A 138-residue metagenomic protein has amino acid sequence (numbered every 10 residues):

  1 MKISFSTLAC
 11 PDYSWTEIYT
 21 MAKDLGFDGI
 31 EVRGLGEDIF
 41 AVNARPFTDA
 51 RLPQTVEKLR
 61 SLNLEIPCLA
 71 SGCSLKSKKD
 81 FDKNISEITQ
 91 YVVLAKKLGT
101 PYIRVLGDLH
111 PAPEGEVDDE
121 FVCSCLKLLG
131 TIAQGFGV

Functional and structural regions predicted by a protein language model:
M1-W15: Boundary/entry segment of secreted carbohydrate-active catalytic domains
I3-T7, I30-V32, I66-S71, I103-V105: Hydrophobic faces of well-ordered beta-strands that scaffold small-molecule active sites in alpha/beta enzyme cores
L8, A44-R45, F81, D119: A generic secondary-structure micro-motif detector that highlights 1-2 residue hydrophobic/ambivalent hotspots embedded
A9-P11, G34-G36, G72-L75, G107-P111: Active-site-proximal loop/turn and secondary-structure-junction residues that shape catalytic pockets, frequently
T16, A44-P53: Aromatic- and glycine-enriched glycan-recognition loops and surfaces that form the carbohydrate-binding subsites
T16-E37, L98-G99: Catalytic domains of carbohydrate-active enzymes, especially glycoside hydrolases
E17, P53-C68, L75-V138: Active-site acidic/histidine proton-transfer and metal-coordination neighborhood in alpha/beta enzyme cores
E37-I39, N43-A44: Acidic/histidine-rich helix-loop elements that form or flank divalent-metal/phosphate-binding sites at the catalytic
